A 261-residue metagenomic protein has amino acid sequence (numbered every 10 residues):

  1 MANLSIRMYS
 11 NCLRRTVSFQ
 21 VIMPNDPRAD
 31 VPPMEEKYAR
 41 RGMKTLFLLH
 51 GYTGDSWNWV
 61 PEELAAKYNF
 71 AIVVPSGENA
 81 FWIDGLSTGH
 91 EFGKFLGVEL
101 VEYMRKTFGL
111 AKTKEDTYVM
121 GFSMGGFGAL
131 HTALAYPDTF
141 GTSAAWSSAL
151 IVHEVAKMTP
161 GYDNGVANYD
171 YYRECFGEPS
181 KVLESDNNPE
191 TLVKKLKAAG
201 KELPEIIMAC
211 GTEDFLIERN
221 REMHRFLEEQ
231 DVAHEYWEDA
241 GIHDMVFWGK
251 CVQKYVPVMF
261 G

Functional and structural regions predicted by a protein language model:
M1-G261: Non-catalytic cap/lid and distal C-terminal segments of serine-dependent acyl enzymes
